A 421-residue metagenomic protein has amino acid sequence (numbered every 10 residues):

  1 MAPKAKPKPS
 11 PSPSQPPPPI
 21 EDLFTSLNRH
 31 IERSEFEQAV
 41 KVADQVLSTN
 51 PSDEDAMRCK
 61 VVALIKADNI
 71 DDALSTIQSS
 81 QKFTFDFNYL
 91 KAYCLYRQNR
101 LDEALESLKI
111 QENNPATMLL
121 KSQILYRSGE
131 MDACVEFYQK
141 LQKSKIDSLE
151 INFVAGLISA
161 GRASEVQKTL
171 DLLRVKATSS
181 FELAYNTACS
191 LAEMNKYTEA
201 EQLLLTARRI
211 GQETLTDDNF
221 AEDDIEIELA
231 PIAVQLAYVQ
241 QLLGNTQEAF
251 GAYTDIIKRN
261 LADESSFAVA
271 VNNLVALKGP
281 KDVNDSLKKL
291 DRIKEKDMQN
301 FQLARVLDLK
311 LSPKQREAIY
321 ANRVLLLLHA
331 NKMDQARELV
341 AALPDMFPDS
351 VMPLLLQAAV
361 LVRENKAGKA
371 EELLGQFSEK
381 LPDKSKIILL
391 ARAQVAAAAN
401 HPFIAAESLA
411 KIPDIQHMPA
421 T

Functional and structural regions predicted by a protein language model:
P18-T49, C59, L90, N152 (+2 more regions): Alpha-helical segment of the N-proximal tetratricopeptide repeat
I20, E54-D55, F85-D86, P115-A116 (+10 more regions): Helix-start (N-cap) detector for alpha-helical repeat units in TPR-like alpha-solenoids, especially tetratricopeptide
T25, C59, L90, L120-S122 (+10 more regions): "A position-specific structural signal for the A-helix of alpha-solenoid helical repeats
R29, A63, C94, I124 (+7 more regions): Residue-level signature for tetratricopeptide repeat
R33, A67, Q98, S128 (+7 more regions): Structural motif corresponding to the intra-repeat A-B loop/turn of tetratricopeptide repeats
V42-D44, I70-Q81, L101-E112, M131-Q142 (+7 more regions): Alpha-helical repeat scaffolds
P51, K82, E112, S144-I146 (+8 more regions): Short coil turns that delineate tetratricopeptide repeat
K176, G211-E226, K258-D263, K296-P313 (+1 more regions): Flexible helix-coil transition and linker loops at the boundaries of alpha-helical arrays
